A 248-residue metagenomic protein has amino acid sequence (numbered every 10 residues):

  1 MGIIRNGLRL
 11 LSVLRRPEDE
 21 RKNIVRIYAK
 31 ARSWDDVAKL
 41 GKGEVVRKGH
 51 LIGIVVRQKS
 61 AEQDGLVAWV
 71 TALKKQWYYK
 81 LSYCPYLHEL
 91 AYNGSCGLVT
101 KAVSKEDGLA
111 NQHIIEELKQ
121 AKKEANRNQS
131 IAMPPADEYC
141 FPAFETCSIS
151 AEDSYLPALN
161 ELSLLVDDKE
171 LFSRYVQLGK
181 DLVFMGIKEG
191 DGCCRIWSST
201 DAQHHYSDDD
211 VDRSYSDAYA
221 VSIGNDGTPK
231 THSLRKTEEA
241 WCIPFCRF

Functional and structural regions predicted by a protein language model:
G2-E152, R235-F248: Short, compositionally biased
M133-Y155, L159-K236, F245-F248: An exposed tryptophan-centered "aromatic clamp" motif
